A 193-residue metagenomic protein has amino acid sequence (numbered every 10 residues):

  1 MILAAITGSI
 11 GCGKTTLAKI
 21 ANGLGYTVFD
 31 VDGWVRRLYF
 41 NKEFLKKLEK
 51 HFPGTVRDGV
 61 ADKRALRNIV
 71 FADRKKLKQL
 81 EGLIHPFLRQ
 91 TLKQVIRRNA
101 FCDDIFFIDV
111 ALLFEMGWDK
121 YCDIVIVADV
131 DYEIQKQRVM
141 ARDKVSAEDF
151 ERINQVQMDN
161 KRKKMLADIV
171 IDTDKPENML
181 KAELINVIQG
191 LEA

Functional and structural regions predicted by a protein language model:
I6: Hydrophobic anchor at the beta1->P-loop junction of P-loop NTPases
S9, A21: P-loop (Walker A) phosphate-binding loop of NTP-binding proteins
C12: ATP-binding Walker
T15: Walker A/P-loop
N22-V31: Post-Walker A helix-loop "phosphate-sensing" segment adjacent to the P-loop in P-loop NTPases
G33, R37-C102, D149: ATP-dependent small-molecule kinase phosphotransfer cores that center on conserved nucleotide phosphate-binding segments
T91, K120-Y121, A141-G190: Small-molecule kinase domains that catalyze NTP-dependent phosphoryl transfer to phosphate-bearing small molecules
K93-F101, I105-R142: ATP-dependent NMP and nucleoside kinases share a basic, alpha-helical "lid"
